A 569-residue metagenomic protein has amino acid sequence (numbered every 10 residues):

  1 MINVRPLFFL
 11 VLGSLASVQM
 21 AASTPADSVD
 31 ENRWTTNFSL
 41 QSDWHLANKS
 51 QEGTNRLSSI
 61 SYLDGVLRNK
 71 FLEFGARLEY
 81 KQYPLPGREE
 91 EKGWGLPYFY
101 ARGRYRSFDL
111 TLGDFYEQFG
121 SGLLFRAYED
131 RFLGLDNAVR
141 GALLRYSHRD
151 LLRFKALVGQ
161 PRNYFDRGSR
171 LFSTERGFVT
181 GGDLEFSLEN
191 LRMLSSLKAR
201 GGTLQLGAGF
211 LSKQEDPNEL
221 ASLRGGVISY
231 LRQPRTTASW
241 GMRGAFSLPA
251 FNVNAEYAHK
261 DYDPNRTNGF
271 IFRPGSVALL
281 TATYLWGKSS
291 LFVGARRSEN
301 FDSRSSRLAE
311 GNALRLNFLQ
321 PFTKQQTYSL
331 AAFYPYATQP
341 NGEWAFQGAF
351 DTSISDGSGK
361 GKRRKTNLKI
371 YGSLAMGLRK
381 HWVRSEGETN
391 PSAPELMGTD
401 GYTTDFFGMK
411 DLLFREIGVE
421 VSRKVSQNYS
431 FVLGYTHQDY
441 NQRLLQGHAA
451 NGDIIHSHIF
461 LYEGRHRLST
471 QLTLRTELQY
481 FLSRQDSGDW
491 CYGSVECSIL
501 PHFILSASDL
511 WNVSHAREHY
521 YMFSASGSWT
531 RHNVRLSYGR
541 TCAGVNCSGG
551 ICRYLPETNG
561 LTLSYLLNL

Functional and structural regions predicted by a protein language model:
M1-F8: Bacterial N-terminal signal peptides that target proteins for export
F8-S17: Bacterial N-terminal signal peptides
Q19-A22: Sec/Tat signal peptide C-region and signal peptidase I cleavage site
P25-Q51, L67-A76, D109-L110, A199-Q214: Transmembrane beta-strand segments of Gram-negative outer membrane beta-barrel proteins
Q41-D43, Q51-I60, W94, N190-G201 (+2 more regions): Exposed, low-structure sequence patches enriched in small/polar residues
V66-R68, L72-P161, G287-A309, S487 (+1 more regions): Outer membrane beta-barrel
A138-R140, R145-R192, K198-I228, R235-W240 (+1 more regions): Hydrophobic, small-residue-rich alpha-helical packing segments that form membrane-like cores
